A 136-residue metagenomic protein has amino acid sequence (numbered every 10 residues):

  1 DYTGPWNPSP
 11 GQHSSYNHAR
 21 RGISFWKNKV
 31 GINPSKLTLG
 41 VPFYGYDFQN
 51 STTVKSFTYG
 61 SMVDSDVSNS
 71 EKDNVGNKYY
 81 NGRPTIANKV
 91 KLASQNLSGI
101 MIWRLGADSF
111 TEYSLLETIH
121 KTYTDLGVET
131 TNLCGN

Functional and structural regions predicted by a protein language model:
D1-D64: Substrate-binding surface in catalytic domains of secreted glycosidases
S14-R21, K78-T85, T111: Soluble or luminal CAZymes and related metallo-dependent hydrolases
Y16, R20, S65-S70, V128-T131: Short, surface-exposed, polar/charged, turn-prone segments marking secondary-structure boundaries
R21-K27, D73-N77, L133-N136: Low-complexity, flexible helical/coil segments
W26, N33-L39, N77, L92-A93 (+2 more regions): Generic detector of bulky aromatic hydrophobic side chains
V41-G99: Hydrophobic, secondary-structure "cap" segments at the distal end of domains
G82-N136: Acidic/aromatic/glycine-rich contiguous surface patches that form carbohydrate-binding/processing clefts and analogous
